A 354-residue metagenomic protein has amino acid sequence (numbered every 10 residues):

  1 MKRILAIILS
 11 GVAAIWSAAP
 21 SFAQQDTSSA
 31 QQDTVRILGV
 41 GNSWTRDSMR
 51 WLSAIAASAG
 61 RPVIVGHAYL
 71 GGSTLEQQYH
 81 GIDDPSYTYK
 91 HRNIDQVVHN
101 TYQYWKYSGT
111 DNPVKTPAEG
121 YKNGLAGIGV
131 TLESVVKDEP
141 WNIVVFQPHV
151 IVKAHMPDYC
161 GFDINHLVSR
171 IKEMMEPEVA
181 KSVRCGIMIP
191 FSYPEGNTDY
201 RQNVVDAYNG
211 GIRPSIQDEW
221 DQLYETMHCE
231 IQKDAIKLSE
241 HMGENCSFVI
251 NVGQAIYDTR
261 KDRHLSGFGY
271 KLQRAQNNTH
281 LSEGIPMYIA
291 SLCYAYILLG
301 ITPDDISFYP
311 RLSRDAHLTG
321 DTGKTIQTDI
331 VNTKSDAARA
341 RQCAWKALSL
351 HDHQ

Functional and structural regions predicted by a protein language model:
K2-S10: Sec-dependent signal peptide recognition, specifically the positively charged N-region followed immediately by
A14-F22: C-terminal segment of classical bacterial N-terminal signal peptides
Q24-G60, V65, D352: N-terminal module-boundary/linker segments of secreted carbohydrate-active enzymes
Q31-Q32, V136-P140, E178-A180, Y288-I289 (+1 more regions): Extracellular/periplasmic catalytic domains that process cell-envelope and extracellular macromolecules
R46-G161: Conserved SGNH/GDSL esterase-like catalytic core that processes O-acyl groups on lipids and polysaccharides
A57, K172, E176, A295-P303: Hydrophobic/aromatic-lined pockets within catalytic cores
L125-E283, D305: Alpha-helical cap/lid subdomain in secreted, periplasmic, or secretory-pathway luminal O-acyl-processing enzymes
L265-Q354: Conserved catalytic region of serine esterases and O-acyltransferases that act on ester linkages in lipids
